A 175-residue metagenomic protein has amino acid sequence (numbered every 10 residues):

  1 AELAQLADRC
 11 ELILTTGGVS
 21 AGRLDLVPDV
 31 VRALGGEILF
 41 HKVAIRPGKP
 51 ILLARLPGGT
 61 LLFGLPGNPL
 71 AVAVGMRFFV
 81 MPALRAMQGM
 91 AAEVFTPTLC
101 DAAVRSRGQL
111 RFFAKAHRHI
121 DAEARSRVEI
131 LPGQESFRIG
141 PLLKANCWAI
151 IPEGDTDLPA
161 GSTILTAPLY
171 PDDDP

Functional and structural regions predicted by a protein language model:
A1-L26, V30-G35: N-terminal small/polar loop signature for handling phosphorylated ligands or for N-terminal nucleophile
V30-P175: Flexible glycine/proline-rich
